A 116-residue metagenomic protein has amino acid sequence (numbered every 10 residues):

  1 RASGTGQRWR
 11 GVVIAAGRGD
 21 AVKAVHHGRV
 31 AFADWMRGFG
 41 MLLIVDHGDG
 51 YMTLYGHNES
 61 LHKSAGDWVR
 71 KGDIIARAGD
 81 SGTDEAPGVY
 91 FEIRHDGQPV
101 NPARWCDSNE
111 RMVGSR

Functional and structural regions predicted by a protein language model:
R1-F39, S115-R116: Surface-exposed, glycine-biased beta-strand/turn segments
W9, G17-G19, G50, N58 (+1 more regions): A generic structural motif
G11-A15, K23, L42-I44, L54 (+2 more regions): Soluble periplasmic/extracytoplasmic beta-strand elements of cell-envelope proteins
R18, D34-R37, E59-H62, G79 (+1 more regions): A generic structural motif
A21-A24, H62, W68: Residue-level "contact hotspot" at macromolecular interaction interfaces
A24-S60: Zn2+-dependent peptidoglycan hydrolase active-site motif and core
M41-L43, A65-R116: Conserved, short, structured surface segments that act as functional micro-motifs
